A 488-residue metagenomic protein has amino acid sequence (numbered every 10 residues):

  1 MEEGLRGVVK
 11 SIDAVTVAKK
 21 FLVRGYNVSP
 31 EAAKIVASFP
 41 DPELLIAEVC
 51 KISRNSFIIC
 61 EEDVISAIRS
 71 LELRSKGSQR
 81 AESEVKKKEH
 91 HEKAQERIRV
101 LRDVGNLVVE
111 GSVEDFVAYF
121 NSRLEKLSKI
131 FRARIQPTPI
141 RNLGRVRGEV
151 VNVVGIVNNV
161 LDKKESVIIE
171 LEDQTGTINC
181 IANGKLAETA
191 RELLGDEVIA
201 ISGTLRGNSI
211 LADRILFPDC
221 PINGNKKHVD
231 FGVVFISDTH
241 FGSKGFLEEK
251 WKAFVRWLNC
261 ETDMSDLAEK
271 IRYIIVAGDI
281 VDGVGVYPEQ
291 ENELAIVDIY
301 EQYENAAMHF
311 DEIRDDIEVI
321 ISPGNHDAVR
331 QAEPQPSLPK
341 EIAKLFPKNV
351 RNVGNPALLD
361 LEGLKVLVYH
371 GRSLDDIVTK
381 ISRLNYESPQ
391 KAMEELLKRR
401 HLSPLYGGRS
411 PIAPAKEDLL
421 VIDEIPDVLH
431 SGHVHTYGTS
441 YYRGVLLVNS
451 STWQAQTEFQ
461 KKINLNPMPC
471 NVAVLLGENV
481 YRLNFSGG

Functional and structural regions predicted by a protein language model:
M1-G488: Extended recognition/assembly regions associated with phosphoester-bond processing machinery
